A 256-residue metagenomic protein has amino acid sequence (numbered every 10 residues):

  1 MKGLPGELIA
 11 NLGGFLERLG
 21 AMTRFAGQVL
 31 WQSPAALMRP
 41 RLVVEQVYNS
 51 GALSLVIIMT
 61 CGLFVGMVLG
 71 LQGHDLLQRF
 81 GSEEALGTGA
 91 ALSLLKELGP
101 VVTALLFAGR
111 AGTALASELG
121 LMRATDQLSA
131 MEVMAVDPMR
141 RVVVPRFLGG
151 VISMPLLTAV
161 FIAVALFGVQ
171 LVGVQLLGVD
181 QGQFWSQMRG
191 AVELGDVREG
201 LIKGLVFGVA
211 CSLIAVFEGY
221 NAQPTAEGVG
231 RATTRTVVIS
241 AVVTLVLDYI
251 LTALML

Functional and structural regions predicted by a protein language model:
M1-L42, E218-G219, Q223: Short, membrane-interfacial amphipathic segments enriched in basic
L37-P40, S50-I58, S93-V101, G150-P155 (+3 more regions): Loop-to-transmembrane-helix entry motif
Q46, D137-T158, A232: Start (N-cap) of specific transmembrane helices in multi-pass transporter permeases
Q46-V102, L106: Active-site cofactor/substrate anionic-group-binding motifs, chiefly glycine- and Lys/Arg-rich phosphate-binding loops
Q72-L95, I162-L205, V209, L213-T233 (+1 more regions): Membrane-interfacial helix-loop-helix connectors in multipass membrane proteins
L86-S129, L157, I214: Hydrophobic alpha-helical transmembrane segments of multi-pass membrane transport proteins
L119-V144, A226-V229: Short cytoplasmic-facing helical segments at TM-TM junctions of multi-pass membrane proteins
V229, R235-L251: Final/C-terminal transmembrane alpha-helix of multipass membrane proteins
